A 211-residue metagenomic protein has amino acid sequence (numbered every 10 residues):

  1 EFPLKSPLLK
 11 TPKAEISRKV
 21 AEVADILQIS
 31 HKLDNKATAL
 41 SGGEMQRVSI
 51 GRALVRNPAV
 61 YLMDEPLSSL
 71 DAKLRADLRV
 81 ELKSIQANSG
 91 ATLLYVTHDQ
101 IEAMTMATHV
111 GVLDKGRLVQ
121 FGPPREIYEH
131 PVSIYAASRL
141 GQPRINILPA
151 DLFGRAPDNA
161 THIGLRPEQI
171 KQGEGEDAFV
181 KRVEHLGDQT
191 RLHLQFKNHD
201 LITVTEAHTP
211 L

Functional and structural regions predicted by a protein language model:
E1-Y135: ABC ATPase nucleotide-binding domains
A91-L94, I145, Q189: Secondary-structure boundary/capping residues
V110, L148-P149, A207-L211: Short, intrinsically disordered, charge-balanced linker/junction segments flanking boundaries in proteins
E129-F153, H162-G164: C-terminal boundary and immediately downstream tail of ABC-type ATPase nucleotide-binding domains
G154-L211: Non-catalytic connector elements of ABC transporters
